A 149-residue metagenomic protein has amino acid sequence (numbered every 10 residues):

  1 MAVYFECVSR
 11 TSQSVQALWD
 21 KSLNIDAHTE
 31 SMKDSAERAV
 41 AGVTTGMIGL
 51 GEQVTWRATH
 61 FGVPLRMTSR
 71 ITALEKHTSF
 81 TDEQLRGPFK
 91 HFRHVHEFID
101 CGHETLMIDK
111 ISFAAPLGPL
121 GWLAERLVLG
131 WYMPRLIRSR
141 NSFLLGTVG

Functional and structural regions predicted by a protein language model:
M1-T44, G49: Hydrophobic ligand-binding cavity/cleft-lining segments
Y4-E6, P64-T68, H91-H94: Short, surface-exposed coil-to-beta transition loops
V8-S12, R57, R70, E97-I99 (+1 more regions): Generic structural detector for well-ordered beta-strands
T11-Q13, H60-G62, A73, P88 (+1 more regions): Beta-strand elements of well-folded, non-transmembrane domains
S14-Q16, M47-I48, T72-S79, E97-L106: A short, structured loop/turn motif at beta-sheet edges
A17-S22, H28, V54, I71 (+3 more regions): Hydrophobic pocket/interface hotspot
A39-R86, S139-T147: Glycine-rich portal/gate segments that line the openings of hydrophobic small-molecule binding cavities
T81-P134: Beta-strand/loop substructures that line and gate deep hydrophobic ligand-binding cavities in soluble
